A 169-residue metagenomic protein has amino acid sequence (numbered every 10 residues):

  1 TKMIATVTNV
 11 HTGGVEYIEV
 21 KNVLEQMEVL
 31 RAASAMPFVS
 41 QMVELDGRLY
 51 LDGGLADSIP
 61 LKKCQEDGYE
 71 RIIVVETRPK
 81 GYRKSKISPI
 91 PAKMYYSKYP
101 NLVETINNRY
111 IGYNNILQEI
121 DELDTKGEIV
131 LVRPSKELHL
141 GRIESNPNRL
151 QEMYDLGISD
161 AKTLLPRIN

Functional and structural regions predicted by a protein language model:
T1-N169: Patatin-like phospholipase
